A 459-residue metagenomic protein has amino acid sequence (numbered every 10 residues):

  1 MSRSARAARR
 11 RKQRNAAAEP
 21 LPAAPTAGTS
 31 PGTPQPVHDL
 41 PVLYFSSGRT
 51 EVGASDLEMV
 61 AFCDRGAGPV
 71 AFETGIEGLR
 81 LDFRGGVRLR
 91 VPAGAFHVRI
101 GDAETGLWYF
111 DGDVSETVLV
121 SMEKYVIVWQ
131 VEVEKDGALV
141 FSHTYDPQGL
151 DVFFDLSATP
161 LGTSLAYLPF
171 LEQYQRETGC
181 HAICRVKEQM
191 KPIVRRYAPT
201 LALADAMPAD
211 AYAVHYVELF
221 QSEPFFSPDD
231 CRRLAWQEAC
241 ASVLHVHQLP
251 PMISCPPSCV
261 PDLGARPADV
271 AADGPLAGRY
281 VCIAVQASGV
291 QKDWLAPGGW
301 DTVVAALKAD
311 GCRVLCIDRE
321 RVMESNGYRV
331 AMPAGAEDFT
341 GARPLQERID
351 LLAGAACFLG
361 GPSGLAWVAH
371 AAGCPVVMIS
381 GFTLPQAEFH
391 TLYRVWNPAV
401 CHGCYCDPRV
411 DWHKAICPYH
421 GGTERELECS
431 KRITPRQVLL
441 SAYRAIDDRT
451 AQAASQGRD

Functional and structural regions predicted by a protein language model:
S2-Q13: Short acidic, low-complexity intrinsically disordered linear motifs used for protein-protein interactions
S2-S4, A18-D459: Catalytic machinery of carbohydrate-active enzymes, primarily nucleotide-sugar-dependent glycosyltransferases
